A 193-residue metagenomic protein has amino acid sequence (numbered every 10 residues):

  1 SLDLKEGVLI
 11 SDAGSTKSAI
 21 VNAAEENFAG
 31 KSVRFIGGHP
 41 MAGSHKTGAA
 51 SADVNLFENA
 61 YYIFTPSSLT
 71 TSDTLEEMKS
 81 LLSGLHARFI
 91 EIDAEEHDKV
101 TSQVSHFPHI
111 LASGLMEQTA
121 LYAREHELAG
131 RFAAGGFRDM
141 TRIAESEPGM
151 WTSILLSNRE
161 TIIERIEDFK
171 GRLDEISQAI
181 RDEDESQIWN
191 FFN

Functional and structural regions predicted by a protein language model:
S1-L2, A52: Catalytic cores of RNA-modifying enzymes
L2-T47: Rossmann-like NAD(P)(H) cofactor-binding subdomain of soluble oxidoreductases
K17, H39-H45, S68-L69, E96 (+5 more regions): Glycine-rich beta-alpha junction loops
A19, D73, E164: Residues that form or flank phosphate/diphosphate-binding pockets in enzymes that use nucleotide phosphates
K31-T71: Active-site capping/gating segments
L56-R142: Internal alpha-helical scaffold of NAD(P)-dependent oxidoreductase catalytic cores
H126-N193: Interdomain hinge/lid region at the active-site interface of Rossmann-like NAD(P)-dependent oxidoreductases
